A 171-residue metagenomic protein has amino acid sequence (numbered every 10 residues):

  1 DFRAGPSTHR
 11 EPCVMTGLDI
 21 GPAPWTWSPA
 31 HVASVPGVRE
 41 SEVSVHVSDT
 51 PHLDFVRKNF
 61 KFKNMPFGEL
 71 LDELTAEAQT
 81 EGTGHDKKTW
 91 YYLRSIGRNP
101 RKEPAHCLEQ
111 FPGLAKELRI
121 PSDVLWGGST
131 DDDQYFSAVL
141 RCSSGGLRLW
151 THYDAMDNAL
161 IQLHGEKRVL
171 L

Functional and structural regions predicted by a protein language model:
D1-L171: N-terminal accessory scaffold of Fe(II)-dependent oxygenases
